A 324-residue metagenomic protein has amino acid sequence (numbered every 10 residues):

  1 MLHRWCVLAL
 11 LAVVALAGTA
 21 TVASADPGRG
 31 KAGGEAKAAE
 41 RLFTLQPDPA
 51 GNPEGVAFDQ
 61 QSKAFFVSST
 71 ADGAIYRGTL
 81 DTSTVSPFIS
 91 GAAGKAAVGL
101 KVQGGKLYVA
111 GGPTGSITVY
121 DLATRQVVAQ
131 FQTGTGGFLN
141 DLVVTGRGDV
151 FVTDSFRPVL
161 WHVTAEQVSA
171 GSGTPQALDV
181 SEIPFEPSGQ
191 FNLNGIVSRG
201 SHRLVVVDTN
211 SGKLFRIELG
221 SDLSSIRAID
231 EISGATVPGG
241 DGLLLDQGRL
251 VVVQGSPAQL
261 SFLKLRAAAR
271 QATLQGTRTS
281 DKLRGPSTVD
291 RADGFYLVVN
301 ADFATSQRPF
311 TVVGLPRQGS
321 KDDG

Functional and structural regions predicted by a protein language model:
M1-D26: Secretory targeting and sorting signals
A39-P47, S83-G91, Q126-Q132, Q176-S188 (+2 more regions): A short beta-strand motif characteristic of beta-propeller blades
D48-K63, G91-Y108, T133-V150, E182-L204 (+2 more regions): Beta-rich, blade/repeat-based domains predominating in secreted/periplasmic proteins but also intracellular
D59-Q60, F65-D72, Y108-T114, V150-F156 (+4 more regions): Conserved beta-strand positions in repeat-built beta-propeller and related beta-rich domains
G73-Y76, G115-I117, P158-W161, G212-L214 (+3 more regions): Structural signal for beta-propeller blades
T79-S83, D121-Q126, T164-V168, E218-L223 (+2 more regions): Short loop/turn segments that connect beta-strands within beta-propeller blades
S116, Y120-D149, T153, R157-V159 (+1 more regions): Asp-box/WD-like beta-propeller blade repeats and closely related beta-sheet repeat scaffolds
T288-G324: Blade-level signature of beta-propeller repeat domains, shared across WD40, Kelch, NHL, RCC1 and BNR/Asp-box propellers
